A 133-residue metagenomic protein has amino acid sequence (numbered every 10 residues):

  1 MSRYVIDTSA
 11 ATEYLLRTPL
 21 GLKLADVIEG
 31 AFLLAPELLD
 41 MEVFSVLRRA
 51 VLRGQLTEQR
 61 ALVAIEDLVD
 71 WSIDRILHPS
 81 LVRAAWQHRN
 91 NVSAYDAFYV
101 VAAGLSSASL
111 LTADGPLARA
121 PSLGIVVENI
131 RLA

Functional and structural regions predicted by a protein language model:
M1-L38, A50-L62, G115, A133: Short, well-structured N-terminal submotif of metal-dependent ribonuclease cores
M1-R3, P36, H88, V100-A133: Acidic, PIN/NYN-like endoribonuclease modules and their adjacent C-terminal/linker elements
I6, A35, I76, A94-A97 (+1 more regions): Short beta-strand scaffold positions
A10-A11, L81, Y99, P116-L117: Alpha-helix capping/helix-boundary segments
E37, R60-R89: Acidic catalytic patch
E42-V46, A64-D67, A84, A102: A general alpha-helix detector
S45-L52, L105: Short glycine/serine- and small hydrophobic-enriched flexible loop segments
